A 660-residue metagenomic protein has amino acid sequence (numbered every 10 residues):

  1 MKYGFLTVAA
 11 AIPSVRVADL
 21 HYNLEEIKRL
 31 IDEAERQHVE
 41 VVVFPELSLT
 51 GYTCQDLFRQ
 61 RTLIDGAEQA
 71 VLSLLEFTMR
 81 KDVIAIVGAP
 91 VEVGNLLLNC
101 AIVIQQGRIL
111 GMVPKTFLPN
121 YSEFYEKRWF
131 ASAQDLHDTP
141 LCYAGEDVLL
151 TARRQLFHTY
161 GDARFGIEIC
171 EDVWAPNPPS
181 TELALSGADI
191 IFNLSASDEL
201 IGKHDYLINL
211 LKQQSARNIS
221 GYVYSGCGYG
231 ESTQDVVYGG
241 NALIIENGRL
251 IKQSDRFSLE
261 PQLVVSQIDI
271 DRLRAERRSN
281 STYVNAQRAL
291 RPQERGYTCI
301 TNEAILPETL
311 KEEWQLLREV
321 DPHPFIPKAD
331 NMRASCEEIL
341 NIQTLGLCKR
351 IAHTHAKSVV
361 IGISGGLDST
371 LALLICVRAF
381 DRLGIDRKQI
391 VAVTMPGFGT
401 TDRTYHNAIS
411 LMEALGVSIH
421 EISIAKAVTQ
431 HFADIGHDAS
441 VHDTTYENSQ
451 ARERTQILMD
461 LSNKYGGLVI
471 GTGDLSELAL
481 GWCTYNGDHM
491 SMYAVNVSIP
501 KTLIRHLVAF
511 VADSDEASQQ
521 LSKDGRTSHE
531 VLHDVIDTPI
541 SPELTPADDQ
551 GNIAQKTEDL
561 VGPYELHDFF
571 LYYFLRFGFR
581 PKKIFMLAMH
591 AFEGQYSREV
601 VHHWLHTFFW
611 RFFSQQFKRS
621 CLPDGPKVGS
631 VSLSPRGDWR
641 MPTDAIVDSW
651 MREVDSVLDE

Functional and structural regions predicted by a protein language model:
M1-V360, R378-R387: Enzyme catalytic cores with a strong preference for nitrogen-chemistry domains
N23, G161, N218-S220, Y229-S232 (+3 more regions): ATP/NTP-dependent adenylation/nucleotidyl-transfer catalytic domains that generate, transfer, or process NMP-activated
